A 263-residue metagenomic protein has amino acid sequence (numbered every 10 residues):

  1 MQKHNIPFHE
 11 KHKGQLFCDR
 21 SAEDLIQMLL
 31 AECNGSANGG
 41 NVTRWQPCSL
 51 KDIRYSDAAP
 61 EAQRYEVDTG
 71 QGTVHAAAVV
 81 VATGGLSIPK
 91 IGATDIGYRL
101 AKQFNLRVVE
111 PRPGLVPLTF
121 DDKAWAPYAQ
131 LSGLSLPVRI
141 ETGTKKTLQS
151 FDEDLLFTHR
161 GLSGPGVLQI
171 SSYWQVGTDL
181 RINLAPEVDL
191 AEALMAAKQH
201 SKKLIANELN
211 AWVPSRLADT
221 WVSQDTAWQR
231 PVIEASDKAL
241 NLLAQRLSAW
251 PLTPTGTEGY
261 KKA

Functional and structural regions predicted by a protein language model:
Q2-H12: Glycine-rich active-site loop/strand segments that organize a redox cofactor
H12-A31, W45, I88-G92, T119 (+2 more regions): Short beta-strand to alpha-helix junction loop
D19, E23, G114-K123, W250 (+1 more regions): Flavin (FAD/FMN) cofactor-binding core of flavoprotein oxidoreductases
C33-L50, P111: A conserved beta-strand/loop element that lines the FAD pocket in flavoprotein oxidoreductases
W45-P47, S223-A263: A glycine-rich dinucleotide-binding beta-alpha-beta segment and adjacent secondary-structure elements that constitute
Q46-Q63, V116: A conserved short coil-to-beta-strand element within the FAD-binding core of flavoproteins
L50, V74-A93, L100-K102, D154-R160: Short hydrophobic core segments
L106-E110, V116-K238: An anion/pyrophosphate-binding glycine-rich loop and adjacent beta-alpha core in soluble alpha-beta enzymes
